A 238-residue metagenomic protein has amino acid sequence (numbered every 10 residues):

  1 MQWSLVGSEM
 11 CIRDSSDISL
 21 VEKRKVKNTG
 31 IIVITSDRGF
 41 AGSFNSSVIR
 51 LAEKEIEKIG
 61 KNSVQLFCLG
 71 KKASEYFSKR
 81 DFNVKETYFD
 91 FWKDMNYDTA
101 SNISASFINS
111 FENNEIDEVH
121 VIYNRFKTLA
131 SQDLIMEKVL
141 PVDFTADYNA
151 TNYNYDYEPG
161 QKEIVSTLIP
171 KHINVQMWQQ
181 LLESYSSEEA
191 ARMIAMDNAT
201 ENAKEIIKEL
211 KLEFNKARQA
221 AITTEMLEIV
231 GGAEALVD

Functional and structural regions predicted by a protein language model:
W3: Cationic, low-complexity basic patches in intrinsically disordered or flexible, solvent-exposed regions
S8-E9, R13-D238: C-terminal beta-strand-loop-alpha-helix "lid" module of Rossmann-like NAD(P)-dependent dehydrogenases
